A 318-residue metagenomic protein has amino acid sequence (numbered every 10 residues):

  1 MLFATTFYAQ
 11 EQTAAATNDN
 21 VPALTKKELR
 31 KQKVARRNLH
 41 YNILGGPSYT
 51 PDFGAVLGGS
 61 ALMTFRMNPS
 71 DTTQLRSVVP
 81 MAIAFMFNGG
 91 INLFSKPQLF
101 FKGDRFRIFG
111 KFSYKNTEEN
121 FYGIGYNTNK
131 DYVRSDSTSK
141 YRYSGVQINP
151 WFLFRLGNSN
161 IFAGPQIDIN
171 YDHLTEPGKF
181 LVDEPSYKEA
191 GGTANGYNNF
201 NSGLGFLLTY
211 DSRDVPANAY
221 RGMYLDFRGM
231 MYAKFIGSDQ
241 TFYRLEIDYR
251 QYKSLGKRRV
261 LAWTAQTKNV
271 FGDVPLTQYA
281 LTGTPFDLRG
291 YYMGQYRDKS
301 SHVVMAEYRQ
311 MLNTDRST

Functional and structural regions predicted by a protein language model:
M1-R30: Cleavable N-terminal export/targeting peptides
F7, G58-A61, V270: Short acidic/polar alpha-helix capping motifs at helix-coil junctions
E28-A35, T64, D71, S135 (+5 more regions): Membrane-targeting and insertion segments and their boundary/processing signals
E28-V34, T64-S70, K96-G103, P150-N158 (+4 more regions): Outer-membrane beta-barrel proteins
K33-I43, S48-G196, F286, G294-K299: Gram-negative/organellar outer-membrane beta-barrel architecture
D172-G229: Internal metal/ion-chelating core segments
L204-G205, T209, R213-T318: C-terminal outer-membrane beta-barrel translocator/porin domains of Gram-negative envelope proteins and their
